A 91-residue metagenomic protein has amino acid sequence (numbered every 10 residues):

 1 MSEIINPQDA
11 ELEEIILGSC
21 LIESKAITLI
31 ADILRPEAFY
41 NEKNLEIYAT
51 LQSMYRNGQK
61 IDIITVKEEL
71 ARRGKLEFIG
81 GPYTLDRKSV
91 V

Functional and structural regions predicted by a protein language model:
M1-S89: Noncatalytic partner-interaction/assembly domains of nucleic-acid and motor enzyme complexes, especially the accessory
